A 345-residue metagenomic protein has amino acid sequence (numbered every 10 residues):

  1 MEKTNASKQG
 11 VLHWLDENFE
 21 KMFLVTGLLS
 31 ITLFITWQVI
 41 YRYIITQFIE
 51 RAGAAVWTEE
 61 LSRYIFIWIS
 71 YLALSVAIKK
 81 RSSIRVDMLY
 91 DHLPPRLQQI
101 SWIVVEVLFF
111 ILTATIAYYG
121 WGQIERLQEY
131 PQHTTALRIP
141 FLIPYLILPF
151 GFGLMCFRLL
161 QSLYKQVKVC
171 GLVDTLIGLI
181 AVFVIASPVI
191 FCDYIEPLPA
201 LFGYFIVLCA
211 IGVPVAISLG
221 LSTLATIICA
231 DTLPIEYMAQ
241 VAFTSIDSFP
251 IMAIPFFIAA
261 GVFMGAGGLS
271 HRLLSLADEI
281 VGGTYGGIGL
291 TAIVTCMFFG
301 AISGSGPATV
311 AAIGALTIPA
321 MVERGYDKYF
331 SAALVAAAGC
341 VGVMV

Functional and structural regions predicted by a protein language model:
M1-D193: Alpha-helical transmembrane segments and membrane-interface helix-loop junctions in multi-pass membrane proteins
H13-E17, I84-P95, Q99-W102, S162-K165 (+4 more regions): Short amphipathic alpha-helical coupling elements at transmembrane boundaries
T32, I103, L146, G220-L224 (+3 more regions): Residue-level signature of the transmembrane alpha-helical core of multi-pass small-molecule transporters
V39-I40, L163, F205-A210, L224 (+3 more regions): Alpha-helical transmembrane segments of multipass membrane proteins
A55-S62, R96-L97, P140-I143, D193-L198 (+5 more regions): Membrane-interfacial loop-to-helix junctions in multi-pass transporters
W68-Y71, E196-T232, M252-A259: Hydrophobic mid-bilayer segments of alpha-helices in multi-pass membrane transport proteins, especially secondary
T232-R324: Membrane-embedded alpha-helical segments and adjacent helix-loop junctions characteristic of multi-pass solute
G300-I313, Y329-V345: Alpha-helical transmembrane segments and, especially, the helix-loop junctions at the ends of these helices
